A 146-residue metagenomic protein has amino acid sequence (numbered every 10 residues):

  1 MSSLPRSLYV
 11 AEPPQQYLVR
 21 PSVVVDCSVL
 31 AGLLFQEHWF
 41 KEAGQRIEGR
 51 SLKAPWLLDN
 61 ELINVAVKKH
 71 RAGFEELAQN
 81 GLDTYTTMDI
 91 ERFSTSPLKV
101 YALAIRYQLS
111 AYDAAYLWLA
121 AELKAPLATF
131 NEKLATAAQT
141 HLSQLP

Functional and structural regions predicted by a protein language model:
M1-A54, K69-L77: Short, well-structured N-terminal submotif of metal-dependent ribonuclease cores
M1-S22, P55, L117-P146: Acidic, PIN/NYN-like endoribonuclease modules and their adjacent C-terminal/linker elements
V25, A54, S94, A111-A114 (+1 more regions): Short beta-strand scaffold positions
S28, E37, W56, P97-L98 (+1 more regions): Alpha-helix N-cap/helix-start capping motif
E42, E61, T136-A137: Phosphate- and divalent-cation-binding pockets in alpha/beta enzyme and binding domains that engage nucleotide-derived
N64-R71, A121: Short glycine/serine- and small hydrophobic-enriched flexible loop segments
Q79-Y107, W118: Acidic catalytic patch
E91, S110, K124-P126: Residue-level detector of anion-binding/catalytic polar loops
